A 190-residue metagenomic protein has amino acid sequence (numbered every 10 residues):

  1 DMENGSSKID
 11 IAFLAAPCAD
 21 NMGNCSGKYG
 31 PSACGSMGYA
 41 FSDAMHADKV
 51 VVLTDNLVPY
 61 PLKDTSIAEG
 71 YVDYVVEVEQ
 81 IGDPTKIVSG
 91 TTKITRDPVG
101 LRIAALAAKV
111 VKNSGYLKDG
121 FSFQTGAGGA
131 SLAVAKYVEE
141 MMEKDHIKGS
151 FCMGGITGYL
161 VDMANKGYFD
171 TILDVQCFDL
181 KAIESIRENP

Functional and structural regions predicted by a protein language model:
D1-S122, G129-P190: Conserved phosphate- and dinucleotide-binding cores of soluble alpha/beta proteins, encompassing both enzyme active
